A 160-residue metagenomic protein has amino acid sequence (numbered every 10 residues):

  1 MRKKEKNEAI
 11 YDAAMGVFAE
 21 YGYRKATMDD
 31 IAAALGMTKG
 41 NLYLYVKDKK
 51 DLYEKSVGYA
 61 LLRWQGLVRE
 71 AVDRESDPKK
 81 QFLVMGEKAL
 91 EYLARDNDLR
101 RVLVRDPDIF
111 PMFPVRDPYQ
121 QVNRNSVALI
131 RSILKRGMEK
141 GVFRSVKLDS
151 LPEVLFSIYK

Functional and structural regions predicted by a protein language model:
E5-A9, A13, V17-D51, K55: Helix-turn-helix
A13-V17, Y92, I158: Short amphipathic alpha-helical elements of helix-turn-helix/winged-helix folds
E20-R24, E75, D96, K140: Short coil/turn segments at alpha/beta junctions that flank glycine-rich nucleotide-binding fingerprints
K55, R69-R95, P152-L155: Hydrophobic alpha-helical connector segments
G58-R63: Short, basic, alpha-helical segments at the C-terminal edge of helix-turn-helix-like DNA-binding modules
D73, R124-L155: Hydrophobic alpha-helical bundle segments that form small-molecule/ligand-binding pockets
L90-S132: Short secondary-structure transition hinges
